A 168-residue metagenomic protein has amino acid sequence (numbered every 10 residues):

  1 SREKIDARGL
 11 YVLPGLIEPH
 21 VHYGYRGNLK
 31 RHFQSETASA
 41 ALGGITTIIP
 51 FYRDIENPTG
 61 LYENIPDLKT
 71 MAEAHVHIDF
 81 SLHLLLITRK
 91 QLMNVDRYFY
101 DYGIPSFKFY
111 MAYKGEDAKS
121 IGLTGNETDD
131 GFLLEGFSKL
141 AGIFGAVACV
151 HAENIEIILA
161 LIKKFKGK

Functional and structural regions predicted by a protein language model:
R2-H75: Metal-associated gating/positioning segment near the N- to mid-region
I55-P66, E73-K168: Histidine/acidic-residue-rich, glycine-tolerant segments that coordinate divalent metal ions
